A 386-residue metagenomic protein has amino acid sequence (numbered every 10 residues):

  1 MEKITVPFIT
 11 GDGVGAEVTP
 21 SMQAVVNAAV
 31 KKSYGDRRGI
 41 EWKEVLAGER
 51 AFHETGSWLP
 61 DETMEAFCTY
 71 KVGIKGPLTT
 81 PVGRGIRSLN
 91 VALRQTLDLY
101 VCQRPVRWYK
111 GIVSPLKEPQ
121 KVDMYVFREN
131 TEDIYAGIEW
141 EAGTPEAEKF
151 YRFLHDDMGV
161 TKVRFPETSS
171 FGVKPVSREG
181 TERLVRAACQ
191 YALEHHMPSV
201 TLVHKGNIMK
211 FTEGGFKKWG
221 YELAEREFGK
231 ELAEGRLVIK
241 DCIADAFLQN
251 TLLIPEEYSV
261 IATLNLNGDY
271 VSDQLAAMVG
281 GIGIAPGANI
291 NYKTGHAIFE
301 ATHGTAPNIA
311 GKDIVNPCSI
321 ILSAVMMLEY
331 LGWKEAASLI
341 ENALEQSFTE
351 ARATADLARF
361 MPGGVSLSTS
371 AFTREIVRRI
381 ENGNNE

Functional and structural regions predicted by a protein language model:
P7-A24, S33, K149, F153-C242: Glycine-rich phosphate/diphosphate-binding loop of Rossmann-like nucleotide-binding domains
D12-G15, K71, F127, A188 (+4 more regions): Buried hydrophobic positions in well-ordered alpha/beta secondary-structure cores of metabolic enzymes
Y34-P60: N-terminal beta-loop-helix "entrance" segment that forms/cooperates in small-molecule cofactor or anionic ligand
G35-E41, H195-H204, F228-D241, W333-E341 (+2 more regions): Flexible, glycine/charged-enriched surface loops at secondary-structure junctions
E49-F52, N250-R352: Glycine-rich phosphate/nucleotide-binding loop
A51-D157, S170-F171, L266-Y270: N-terminal glycine-rich phosphate/adenylate-binding segment common to multiple enzyme folds
M64-P81, L223, E227-H296, I380: Glycine-rich phosphate-binding loop
V365-E386: Phosphate-binding loop/pocket of nucleotide- and phosphate-handling active sites
